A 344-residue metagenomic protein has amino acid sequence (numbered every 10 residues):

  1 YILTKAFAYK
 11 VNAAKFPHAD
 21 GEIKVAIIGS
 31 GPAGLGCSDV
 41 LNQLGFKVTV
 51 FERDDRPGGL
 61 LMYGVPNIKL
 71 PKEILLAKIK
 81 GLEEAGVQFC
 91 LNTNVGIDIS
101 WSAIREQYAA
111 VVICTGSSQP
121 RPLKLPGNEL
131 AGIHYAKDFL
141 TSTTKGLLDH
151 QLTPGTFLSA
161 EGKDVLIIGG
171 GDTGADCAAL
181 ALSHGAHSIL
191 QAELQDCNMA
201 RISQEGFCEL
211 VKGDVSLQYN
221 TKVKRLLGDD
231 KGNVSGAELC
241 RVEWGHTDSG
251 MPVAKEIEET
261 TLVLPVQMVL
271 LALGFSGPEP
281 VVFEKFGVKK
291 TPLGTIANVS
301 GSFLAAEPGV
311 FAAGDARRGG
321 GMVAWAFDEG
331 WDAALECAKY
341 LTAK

Functional and structural regions predicted by a protein language model:
Y1-I28, V87-D164, L270, I296-G301: FAD-binding core/adjacent interface of flavoenzyme oxidoreductases
I23, I27-V95, R121, P126-N128 (+6 more regions): Beta1-alpha1 glycine-rich phosphate/pyrophosphate-binding loop at the start of Rossmann-like nucleotide-binding domains
L91-R105, N220-N233, G245: A conserved short coil-to-beta-strand element within the FAD-binding core of flavoproteins
A109, A186-H187, P308: A short helix->loop->beta-strand "cap" motif at the edges of active sites that frequently abuts
T115, K137, G169-G170, E193-D196 (+9 more regions): Active-site proximal loops enriched in glycine and acidic residues that flank catalytic Cys/His/Asp and coordinate
E129-G162, T247-G320: FAD-site-proximal beta/loop scaffold in flavoenzymes
L158-N198, V253-M268, F275, G294 (+3 more regions): Long hydrophobic segments that form regular secondary structure
C177, A313-A343: A conserved FAD-binding loop/helix module that cradles the flavin
